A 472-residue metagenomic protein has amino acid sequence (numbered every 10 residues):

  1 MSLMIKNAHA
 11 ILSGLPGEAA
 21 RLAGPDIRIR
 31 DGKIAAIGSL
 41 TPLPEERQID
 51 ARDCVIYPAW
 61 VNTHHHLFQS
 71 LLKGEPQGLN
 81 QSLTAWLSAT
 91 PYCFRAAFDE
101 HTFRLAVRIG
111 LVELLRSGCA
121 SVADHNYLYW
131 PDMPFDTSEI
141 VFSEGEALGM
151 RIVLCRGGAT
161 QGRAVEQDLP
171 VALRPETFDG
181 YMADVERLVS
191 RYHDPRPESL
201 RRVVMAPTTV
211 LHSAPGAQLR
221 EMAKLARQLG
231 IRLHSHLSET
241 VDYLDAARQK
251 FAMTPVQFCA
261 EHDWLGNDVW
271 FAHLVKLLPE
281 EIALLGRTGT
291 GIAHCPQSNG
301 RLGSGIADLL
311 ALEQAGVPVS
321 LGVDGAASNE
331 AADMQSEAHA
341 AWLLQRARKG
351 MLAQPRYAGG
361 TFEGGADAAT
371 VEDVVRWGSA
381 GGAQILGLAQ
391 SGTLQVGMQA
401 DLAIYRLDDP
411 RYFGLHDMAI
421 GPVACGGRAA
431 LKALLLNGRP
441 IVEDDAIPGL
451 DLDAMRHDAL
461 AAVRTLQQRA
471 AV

Functional and structural regions predicted by a protein language model:
M1-P25, R30, L40, E372-V472: Active-site microenvironment of metallo-dependent hydrolases
L3-K6, P42-A85, H101, R108 (+2 more regions): Replace "His-x-His-based motif
A8, I27, G32, D53 (+15 more regions): Divalent metal-coordination and catalytic microenvironments
L71-F103, Q161-F178, V241-D268, T288-G291 (+1 more regions): Active-site gating loops and adjacent loop-to-helix segments of metal-dependent hydrolytic enzymes
G74-H125, W130-R151, A183-P197, L460-A471: Alpha-helical scaffold segments that flank or form the walls of functional sites
D132-V275, E280: Metal-coordinating catalytic core of metallo-dependent amide/deamination hydrolases
G149, R227-R232, W264-N267, L284-A293 (+2 more regions): Glycine-enriched alpha-helix->loop->beta-strand junction motifs that scaffold or abut catalytic
E261-D268, L310-L407: His/Asp/Glu-enriched, well-ordered alpha-helical/loop segment that forms or immediately abuts the divalent-metal
